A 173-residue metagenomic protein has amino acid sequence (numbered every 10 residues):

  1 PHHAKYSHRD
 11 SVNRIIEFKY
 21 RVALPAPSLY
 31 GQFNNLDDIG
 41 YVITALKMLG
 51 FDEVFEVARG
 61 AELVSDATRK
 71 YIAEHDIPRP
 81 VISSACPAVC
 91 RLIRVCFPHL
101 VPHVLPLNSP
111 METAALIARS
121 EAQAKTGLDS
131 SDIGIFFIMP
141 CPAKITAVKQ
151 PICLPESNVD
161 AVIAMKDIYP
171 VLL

Functional and structural regions predicted by a protein language model:
P1: Cysteine-centered iron-sulfur cluster-binding motifs in ferredoxin-type domains/subunits of redox enzymes
A4: Short, non-ligating residues that shape and space the ligands of small metal-coordination modules and catalytic
S7-L173: Iron-sulfur-associated redox domains of electron-transfer enzymes in respiratory and anaerobic energy metabolism
